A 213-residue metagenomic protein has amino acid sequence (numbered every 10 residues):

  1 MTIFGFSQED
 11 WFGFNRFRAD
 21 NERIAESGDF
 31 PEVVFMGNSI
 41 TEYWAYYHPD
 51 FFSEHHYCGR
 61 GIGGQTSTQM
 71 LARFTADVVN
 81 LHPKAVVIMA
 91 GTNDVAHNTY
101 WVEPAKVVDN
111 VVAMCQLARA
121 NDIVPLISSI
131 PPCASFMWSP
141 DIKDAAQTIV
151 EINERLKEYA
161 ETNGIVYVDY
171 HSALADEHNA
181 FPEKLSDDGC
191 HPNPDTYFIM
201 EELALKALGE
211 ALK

Functional and structural regions predicted by a protein language model:
M1-M36, T41-E42, Y46, D50-F51 (+6 more regions): N-terminal secretory targeting modules
V33-F35, Y57-G61, A85-M89, P125-S129 (+1 more regions): Structural recognition of the beta-strand scaffold that forms the well-ordered cores of secreted hydrolase catalytic
E42-C58, T68-V108, P131-C133: Oxyanion-hole/transition-state-stabilizing segment in secreted/luminal serine hydrolases and related acyltransferases
G59-R60, G64, T99-V102, I142-K143 (+1 more regions): Second-shell loop/turn segments in exported
L71, P104, V108-V111, C115 (+4 more regions): Extracytoplasmic/secreted envelope proteins and their assembly/folding machinery, especially bacterial periplasmic
M89-V95, C115-E151: Active-site segments of SGNH/GDSL-like serine hydrolases that catalyze O-acetyl group transfer/hydrolysis on lipids
P104-S128, R155-I165: Charged, glycine-enriched surface loops/patches that mediate electrostatic binding to polyanionic ligands
P132-K213: Catalytic His-Asp segment of secreted/periplasmic serine-dependent ester chemistry enzymes
